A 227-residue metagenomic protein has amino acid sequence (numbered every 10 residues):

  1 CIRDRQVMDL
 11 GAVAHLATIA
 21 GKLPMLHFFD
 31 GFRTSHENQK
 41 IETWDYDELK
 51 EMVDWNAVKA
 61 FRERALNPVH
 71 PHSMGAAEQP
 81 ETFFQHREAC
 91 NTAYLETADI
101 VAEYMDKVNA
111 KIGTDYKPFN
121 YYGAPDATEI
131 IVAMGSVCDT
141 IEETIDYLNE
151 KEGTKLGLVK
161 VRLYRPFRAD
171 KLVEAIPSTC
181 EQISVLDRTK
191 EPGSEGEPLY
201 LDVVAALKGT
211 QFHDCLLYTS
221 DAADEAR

Functional and structural regions predicted by a protein language model:
C1-I2, Y218-R227: Single conserved hydrophobic/aromatic residue that forms the stacking wall/gate of nucleotide- or nucleobase-binding
D9-A12, H36-T43, E142-T144, D170-K171 (+1 more regions): Short acidic, glycine/serine/threonine-rich loops at helix termini
M25-N120: Conformationally flexible catalytic loops at phosphate/diphosphate-handling active centers
I100-Y116, A133-I141, R162-R168: A general structural motif
D126-K151, F167-L172: Redox- and metal-dependent alpha/beta enzyme cores, enriched for Fe-S-associated oxidoreductases and cofactor-handling
K160-A169, Q182, Y200-G209: Metallocofactor- and cofactor-centric catalytic cores in central/energy metabolism, strongly enriched
S194-A205, L216-S220: Phosphate/diphosphate-binding loops
